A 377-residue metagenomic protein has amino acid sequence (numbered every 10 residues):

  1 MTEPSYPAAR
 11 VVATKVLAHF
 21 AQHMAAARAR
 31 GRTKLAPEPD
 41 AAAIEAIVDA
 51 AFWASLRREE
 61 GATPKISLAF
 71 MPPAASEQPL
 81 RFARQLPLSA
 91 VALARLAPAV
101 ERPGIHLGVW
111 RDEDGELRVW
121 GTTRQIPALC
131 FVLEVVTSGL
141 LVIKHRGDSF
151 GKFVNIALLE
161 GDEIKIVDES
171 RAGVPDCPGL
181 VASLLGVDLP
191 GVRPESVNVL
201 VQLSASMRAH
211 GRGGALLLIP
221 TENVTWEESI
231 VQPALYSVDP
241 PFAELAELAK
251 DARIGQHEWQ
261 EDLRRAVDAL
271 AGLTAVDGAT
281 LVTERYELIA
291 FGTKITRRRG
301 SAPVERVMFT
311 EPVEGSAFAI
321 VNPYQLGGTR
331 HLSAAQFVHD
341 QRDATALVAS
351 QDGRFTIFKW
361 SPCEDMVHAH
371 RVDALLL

Functional and structural regions predicted by a protein language model:
M1-L377: Divalent-cation
